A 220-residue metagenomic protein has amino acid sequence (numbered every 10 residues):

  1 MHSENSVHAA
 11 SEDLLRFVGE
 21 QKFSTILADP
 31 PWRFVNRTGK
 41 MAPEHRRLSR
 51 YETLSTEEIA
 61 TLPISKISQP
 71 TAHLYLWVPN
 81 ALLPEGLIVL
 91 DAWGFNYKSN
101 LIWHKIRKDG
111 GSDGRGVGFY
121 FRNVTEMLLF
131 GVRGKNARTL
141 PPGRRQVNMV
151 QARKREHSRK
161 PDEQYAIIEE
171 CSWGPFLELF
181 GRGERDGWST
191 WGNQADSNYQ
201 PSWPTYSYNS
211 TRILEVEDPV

Functional and structural regions predicted by a protein language model:
M1-V220: Class I S-adenosyl-L-methionine-dependent methyltransferase catalytic core
